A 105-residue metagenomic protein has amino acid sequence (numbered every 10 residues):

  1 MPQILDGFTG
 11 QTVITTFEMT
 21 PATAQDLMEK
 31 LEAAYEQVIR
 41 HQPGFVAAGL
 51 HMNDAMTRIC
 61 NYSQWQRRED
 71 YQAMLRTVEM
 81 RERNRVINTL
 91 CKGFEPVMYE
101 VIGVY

Functional and structural regions predicted by a protein language model:
M1-Q11, E18, G49-M56, N84-Y105: Glycine-rich beta-strand-turn "strand-cap" elements at beta-sheet edges
D6, D26-E29, D54, D70: Acidic-enriched, low-complexity/disordered segments with a strong bias for Aspartate over Glutamate
Q11-E18, A47-T77: Short, well-ordered beta-strand segments in beta-rich or mixed alpha/beta enzyme and ligand-binding folds
V13-T15, L27, Q42: Residue-level signal for functionally critical sites in structured catalytic/ligand-binding pockets
E18-L31: Short, surface-exposed ligand-recognition loops at beta-strand->loop->(often short) alpha-helix junctions that present
T23-Q25, E69-Y71, V104: Residue-level signal for secondary-structure boundary sites
A24-Q25, Y35, M52-A55, C60-Y62 (+1 more regions): Alpha-helical interaction segments
A34-Q37, H41-V46, Q64-M98: An amphipathic, aromatic/His-enriched active-site/gating alpha helix that lines ligand/cofactor pockets
